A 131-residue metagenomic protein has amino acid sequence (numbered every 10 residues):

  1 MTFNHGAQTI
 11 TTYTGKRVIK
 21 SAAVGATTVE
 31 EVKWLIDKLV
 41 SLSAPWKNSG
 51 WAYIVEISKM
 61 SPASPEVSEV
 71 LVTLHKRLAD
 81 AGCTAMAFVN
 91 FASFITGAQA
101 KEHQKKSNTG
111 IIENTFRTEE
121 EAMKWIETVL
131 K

Functional and structural regions predicted by a protein language model:
M1-K131: Amphipathic, Lys/Arg-enriched alpha-helical "gate/interface" segment within cytosolic domains that mediates
